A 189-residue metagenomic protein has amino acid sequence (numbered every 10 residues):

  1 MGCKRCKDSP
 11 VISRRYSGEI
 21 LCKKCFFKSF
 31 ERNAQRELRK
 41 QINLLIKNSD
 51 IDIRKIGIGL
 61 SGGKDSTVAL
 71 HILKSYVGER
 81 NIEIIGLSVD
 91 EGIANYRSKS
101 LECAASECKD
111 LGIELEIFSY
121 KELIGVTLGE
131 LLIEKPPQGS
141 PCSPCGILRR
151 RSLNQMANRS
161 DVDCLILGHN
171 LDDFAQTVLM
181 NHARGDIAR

Functional and structural regions predicted by a protein language model:
G2-R189: ATP-dependent adenylation/nucleotidyltransferase module used to activate substrates
